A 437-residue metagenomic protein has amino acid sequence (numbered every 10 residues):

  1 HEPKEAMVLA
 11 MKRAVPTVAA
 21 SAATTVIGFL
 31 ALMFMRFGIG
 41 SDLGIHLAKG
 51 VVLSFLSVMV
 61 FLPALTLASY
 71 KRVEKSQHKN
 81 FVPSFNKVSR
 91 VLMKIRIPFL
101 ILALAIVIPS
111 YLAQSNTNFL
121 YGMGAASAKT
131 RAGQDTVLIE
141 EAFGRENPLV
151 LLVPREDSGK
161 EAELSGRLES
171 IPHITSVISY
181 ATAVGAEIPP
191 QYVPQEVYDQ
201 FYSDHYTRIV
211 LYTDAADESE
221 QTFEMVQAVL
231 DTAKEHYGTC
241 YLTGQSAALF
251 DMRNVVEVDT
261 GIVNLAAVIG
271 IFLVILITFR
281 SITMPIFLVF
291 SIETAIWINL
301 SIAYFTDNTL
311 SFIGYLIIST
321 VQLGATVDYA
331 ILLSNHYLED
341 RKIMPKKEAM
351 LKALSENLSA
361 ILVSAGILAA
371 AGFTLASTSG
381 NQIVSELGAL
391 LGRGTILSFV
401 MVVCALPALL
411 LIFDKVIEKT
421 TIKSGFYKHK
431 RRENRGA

Functional and structural regions predicted by a protein language model:
H1-F119, K234-A437: Membrane-embedded transmembrane helical bundles of large multi-pass transporters/channels
N118, G124-M284, F290-F305: Structured non-transmembrane domains adjacent to transmembrane bundles in polytopic membrane proteins
